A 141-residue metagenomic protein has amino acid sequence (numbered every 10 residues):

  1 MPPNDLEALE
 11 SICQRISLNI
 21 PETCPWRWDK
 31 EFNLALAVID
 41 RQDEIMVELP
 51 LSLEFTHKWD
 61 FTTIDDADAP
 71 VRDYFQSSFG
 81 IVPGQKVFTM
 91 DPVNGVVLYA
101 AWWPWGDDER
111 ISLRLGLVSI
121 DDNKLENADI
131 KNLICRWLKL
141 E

Functional and structural regions predicted by a protein language model:
M1-P83, M90, A101-E141: Short helix/turn-capping signatures at newly exposed starts of structured segments
G95-Y99: Histidine-centered metal-chelating micro-motifs
